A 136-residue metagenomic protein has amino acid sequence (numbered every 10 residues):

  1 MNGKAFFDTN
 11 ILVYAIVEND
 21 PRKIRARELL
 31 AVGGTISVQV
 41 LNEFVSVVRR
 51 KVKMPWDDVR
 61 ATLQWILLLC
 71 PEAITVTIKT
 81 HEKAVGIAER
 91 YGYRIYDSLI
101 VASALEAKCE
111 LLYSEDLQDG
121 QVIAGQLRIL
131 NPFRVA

Functional and structural regions predicted by a protein language model:
M1-S37, K51-A61, V135-A136: Short, well-structured N-terminal submotif of metal-dependent ribonuclease cores
N2, V101-A136: Acidic, PIN/NYN-like endoribonuclease modules and their adjacent C-terminal/linker elements
D8-N10, E43, D97, D116: Acidic active-site catalytic centers that drive phospho-/nucleotidyl reactions and related ester hydrolyses
T35, Q39-L41, S114: Substrate-recognition element of Asp-dependent hydrolases with the DxDx(T/V) motif
E43-P71: Active-site-proximal, substrate-binding regions of enzyme catalytic domains and RNA-binding/basic surfaces
E72-E115: Active-site neighborhoods of divalent-metal-dependent phosphate/nucleic-acid chemistry enzymes
